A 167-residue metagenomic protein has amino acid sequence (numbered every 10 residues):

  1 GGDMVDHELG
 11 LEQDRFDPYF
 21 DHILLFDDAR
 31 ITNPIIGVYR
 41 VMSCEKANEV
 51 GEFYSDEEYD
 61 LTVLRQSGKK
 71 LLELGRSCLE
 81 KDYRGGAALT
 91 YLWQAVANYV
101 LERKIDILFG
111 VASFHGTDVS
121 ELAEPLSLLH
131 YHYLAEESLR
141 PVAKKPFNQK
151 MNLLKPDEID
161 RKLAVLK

Functional and structural regions predicted by a protein language model:
G1-D6: Helix-loop element at the rim of GNAT/NAT acetyltransferase active sites that forms part of the acceptor-substrate
E8-D14: Short, solvent-exposed loop/turn elements at beta->coil junctions and helix N-caps that rim active or binding pockets
D14-L24, E49: A short helix-loop-beta-strand connector motif used in the catalytic cores of GNAT acetyltransferases and, in some
P18, R30-N33, E58-Y59: Core nucleotidyl-transferase/polymerase catalytic module
F20, I36-V38, L71: Extracellular structured ligand-interaction cores
L24, T32-S43: Conserved beta-strand in the GNAT
S43-K167: Acyl-donor binding region in acyl/amide transferases
